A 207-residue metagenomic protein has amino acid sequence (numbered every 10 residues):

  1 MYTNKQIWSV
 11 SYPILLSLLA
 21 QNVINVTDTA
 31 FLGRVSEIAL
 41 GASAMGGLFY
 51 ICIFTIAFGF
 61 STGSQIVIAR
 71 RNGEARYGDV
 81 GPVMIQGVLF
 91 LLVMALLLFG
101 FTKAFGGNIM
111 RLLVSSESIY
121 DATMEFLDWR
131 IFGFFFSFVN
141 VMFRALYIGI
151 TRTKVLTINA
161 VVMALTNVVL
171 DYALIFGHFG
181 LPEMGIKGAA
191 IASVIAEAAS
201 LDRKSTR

Functional and structural regions predicted by a protein language model:
M1-S11, I68-G133, L181-R207: Short alpha-helical transmembrane segments in multi-pass integral membrane proteins
K5-Q65: Signature of the first transmembrane helix
I14, L18, A30, G47 (+6 more regions): Transmembrane alpha-helix boundary and packing residues in multipass membrane permease domains and related
L19, V23-G41, M110-E117, A173-M184: Helix-terminus/linker motif at the lipid-water interface of multi-pass membrane proteins
T29, L40, T153-T157, I186-A190: Alpha-helical transmembrane segments and their helix-entry boundary regions
L40-K103, S137-T151, V155-L156: Small-residue-rich hydrophobic transmembrane alpha-helices
S61, Q65, R130-G149, L156-N167 (+1 more regions): Short runs within selected transmembrane alpha-helices of multi-pass transporters and secretion channels
T102, V155-M184, A198-A199, R203-K204: Alpha-helical transmembrane segments of multi-pass membrane transporters and transport-associated inner-membrane enzymes
